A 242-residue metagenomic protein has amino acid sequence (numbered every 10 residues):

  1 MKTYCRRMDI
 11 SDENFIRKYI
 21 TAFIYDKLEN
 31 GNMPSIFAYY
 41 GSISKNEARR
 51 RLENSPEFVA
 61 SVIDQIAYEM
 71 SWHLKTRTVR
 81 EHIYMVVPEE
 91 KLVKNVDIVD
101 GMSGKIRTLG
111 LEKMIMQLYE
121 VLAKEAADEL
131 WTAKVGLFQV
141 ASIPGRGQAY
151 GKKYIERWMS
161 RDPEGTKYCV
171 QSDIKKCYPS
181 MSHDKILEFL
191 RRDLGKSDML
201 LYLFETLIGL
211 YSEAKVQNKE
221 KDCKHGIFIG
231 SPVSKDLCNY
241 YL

Functional and structural regions predicted by a protein language model:
M1-H82: Non-catalytic, polymerase-adjacent accessory regions of viral genome-replication enzymes
T3-R6, I10, N14, E120-S182: Active-site-proximal segment of RNA-dependent polymerases
E13, K45, P56-I63, T76 (+6 more regions): Alpha-helix initiation and N-capping motif
K18-D26, V121-E125, T206-G209: Short, hydrophobic/amphipathic alpha-helical patches that form generic packing surfaces within helical domains
R77-G104, L118, L201-N218: Reverse-transcriptase-like RNA-dependent polymerase core
D100-M102, A127-W131, M159, L194 (+1 more regions): Generic hydrophobic/packing signal
M102-G136, C223-L242: Conserved pre-motif C helix in the palm subdomain of viral-like polymerases
W158-L242: Conserved polymerase palm-domain catalytic core
